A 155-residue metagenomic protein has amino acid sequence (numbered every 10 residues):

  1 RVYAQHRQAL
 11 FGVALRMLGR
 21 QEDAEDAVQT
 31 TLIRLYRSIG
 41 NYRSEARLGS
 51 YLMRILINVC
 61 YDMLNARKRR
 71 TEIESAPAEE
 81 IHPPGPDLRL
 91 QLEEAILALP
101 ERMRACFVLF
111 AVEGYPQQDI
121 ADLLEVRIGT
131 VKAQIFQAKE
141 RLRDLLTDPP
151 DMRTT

Functional and structural regions predicted by a protein language model:
R1, F11-T30, I128, P150-D151 (+1 more regions): Short, charged helix-capping/linker segments at alpha-helix termini
G12, D26-I33, R37, A46-N58: Structural recognition of an alpha-helix C-terminal capping motif at a helix-to-coil junction
R37-S44, R54-E74: Arg/Lys-rich amphipathic alpha helix in sigma70-family domain 2
I57, Y61, M103, L124-P150: DNA-recognition helix of helix-turn-helix
D62-D87, D151: Short, basic/polar amphipathic helix motif occurring as a linker/hinge flanking DNA-binding modules in transcription
Q91-P100: Short amphipathic alpha-helical boundary/capping segments
C106-F110: A short pre-motif secondary-structure segment
I120-A121: Short alpha-helical "recognition helix" segments of helix-turn-helix
